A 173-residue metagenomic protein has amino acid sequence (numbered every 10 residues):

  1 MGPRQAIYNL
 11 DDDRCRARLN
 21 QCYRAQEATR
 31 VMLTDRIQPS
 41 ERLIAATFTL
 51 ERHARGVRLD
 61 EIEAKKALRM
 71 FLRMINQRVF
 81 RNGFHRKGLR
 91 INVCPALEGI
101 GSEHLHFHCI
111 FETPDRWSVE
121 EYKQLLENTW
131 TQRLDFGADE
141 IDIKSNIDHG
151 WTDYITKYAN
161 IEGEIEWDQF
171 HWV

Functional and structural regions predicted by a protein language model:
M1-L105, T113-V173: Right-hand nucleic-acid polymerase module
